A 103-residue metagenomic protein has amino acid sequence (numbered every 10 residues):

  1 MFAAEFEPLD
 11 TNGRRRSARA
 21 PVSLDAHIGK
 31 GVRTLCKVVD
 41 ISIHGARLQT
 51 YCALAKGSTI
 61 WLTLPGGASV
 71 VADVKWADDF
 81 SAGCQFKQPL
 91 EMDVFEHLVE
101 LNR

Functional and structural regions predicted by a protein language model:
M1-R103: Structured alpha-helical
